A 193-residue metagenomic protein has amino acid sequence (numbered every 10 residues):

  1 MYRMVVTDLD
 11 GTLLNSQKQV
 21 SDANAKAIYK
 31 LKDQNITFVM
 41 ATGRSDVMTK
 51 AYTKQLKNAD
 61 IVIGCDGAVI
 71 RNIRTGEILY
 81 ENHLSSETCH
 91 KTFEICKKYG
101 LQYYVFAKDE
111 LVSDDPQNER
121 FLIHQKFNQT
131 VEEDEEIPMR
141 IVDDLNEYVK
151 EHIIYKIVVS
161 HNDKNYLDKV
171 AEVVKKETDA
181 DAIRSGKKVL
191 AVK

Functional and structural regions predicted by a protein language model:
Y2-K18, T92: Asp-based phosphoryl-transfer active-site loop
D8, L13, N35, T42 (+1 more regions): Conserved functional loop/turn residues at catalytic and ligand-binding sites
D10, G67, N162: Flexible loop residues that form catalytic and substrate-binding hotspots at small-molecule/glycan-binding clefts
Q19-N128: Active-site phosphate-binding/coordination module
I95, F106-K193: Conserved acidic, metal-coordinating active-site core of Asp-based, Mg2+-dependent phosphoryl-transfer enzymes
